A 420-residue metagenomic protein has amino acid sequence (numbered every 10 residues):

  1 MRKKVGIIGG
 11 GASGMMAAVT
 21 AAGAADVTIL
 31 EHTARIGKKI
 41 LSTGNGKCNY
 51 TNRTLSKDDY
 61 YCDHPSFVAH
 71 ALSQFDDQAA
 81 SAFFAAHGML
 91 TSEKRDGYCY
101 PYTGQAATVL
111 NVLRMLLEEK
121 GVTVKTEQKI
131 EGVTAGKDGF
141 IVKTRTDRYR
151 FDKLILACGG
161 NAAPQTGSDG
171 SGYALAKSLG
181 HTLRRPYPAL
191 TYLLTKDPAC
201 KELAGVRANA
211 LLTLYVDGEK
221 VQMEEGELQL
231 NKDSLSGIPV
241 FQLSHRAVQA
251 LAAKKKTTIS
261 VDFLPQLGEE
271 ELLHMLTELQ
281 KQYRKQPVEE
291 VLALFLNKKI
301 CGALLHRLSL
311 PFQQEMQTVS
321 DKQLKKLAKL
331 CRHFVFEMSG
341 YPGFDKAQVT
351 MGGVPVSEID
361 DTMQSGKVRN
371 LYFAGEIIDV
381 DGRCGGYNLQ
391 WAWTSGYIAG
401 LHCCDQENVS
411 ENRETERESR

Functional and structural regions predicted by a protein language model:
K3-I29, A399-C404: N-terminal Rossmann-like FAD-binding beta1-loop-alpha1 element of flavoenzymes
G6-I8, I130, Y149-Q165, A176 (+2 more regions): Short hydrophobic core segments
A22-N45: Glycine-rich FAD pyrophosphate-binding loop
A34-I36, L41-S42, Y50-K57, T182-R185 (+1 more regions): An anion/pyrophosphate-binding glycine-rich loop and adjacent beta-alpha core in soluble alpha-beta enzymes
N45-E93: Glycine-rich active-site loop/strand segments that organize a redox cofactor
K125-T126, C301-D381: A glycine-rich dinucleotide-binding beta-alpha-beta segment and adjacent secondary-structure elements that constitute
T126-G139: A conserved short coil-to-beta-strand element within the FAD-binding core of flavoproteins
K153-A199: Glycine-rich loop(s) and the adjacent beta-strand/alpha-helix scaffold that form part
